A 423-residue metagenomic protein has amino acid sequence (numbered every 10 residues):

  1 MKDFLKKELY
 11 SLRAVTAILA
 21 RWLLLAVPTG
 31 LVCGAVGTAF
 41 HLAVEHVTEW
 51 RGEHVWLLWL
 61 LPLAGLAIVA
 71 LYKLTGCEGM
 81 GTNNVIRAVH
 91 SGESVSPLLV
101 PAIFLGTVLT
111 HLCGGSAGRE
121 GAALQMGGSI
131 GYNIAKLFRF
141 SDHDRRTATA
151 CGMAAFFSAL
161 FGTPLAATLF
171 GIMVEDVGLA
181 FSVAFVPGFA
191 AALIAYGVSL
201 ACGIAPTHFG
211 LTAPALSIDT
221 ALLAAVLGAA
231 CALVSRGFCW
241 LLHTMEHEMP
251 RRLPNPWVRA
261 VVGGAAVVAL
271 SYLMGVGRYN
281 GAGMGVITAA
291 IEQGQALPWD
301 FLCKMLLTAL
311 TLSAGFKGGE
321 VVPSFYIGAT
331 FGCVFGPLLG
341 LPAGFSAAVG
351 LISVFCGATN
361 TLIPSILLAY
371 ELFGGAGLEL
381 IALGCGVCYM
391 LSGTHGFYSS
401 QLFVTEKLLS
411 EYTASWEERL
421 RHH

Functional and structural regions predicted by a protein language model:
M1-H423: Alpha-helical transmembrane segments and immediately membrane-proximal extracytoplasmic
